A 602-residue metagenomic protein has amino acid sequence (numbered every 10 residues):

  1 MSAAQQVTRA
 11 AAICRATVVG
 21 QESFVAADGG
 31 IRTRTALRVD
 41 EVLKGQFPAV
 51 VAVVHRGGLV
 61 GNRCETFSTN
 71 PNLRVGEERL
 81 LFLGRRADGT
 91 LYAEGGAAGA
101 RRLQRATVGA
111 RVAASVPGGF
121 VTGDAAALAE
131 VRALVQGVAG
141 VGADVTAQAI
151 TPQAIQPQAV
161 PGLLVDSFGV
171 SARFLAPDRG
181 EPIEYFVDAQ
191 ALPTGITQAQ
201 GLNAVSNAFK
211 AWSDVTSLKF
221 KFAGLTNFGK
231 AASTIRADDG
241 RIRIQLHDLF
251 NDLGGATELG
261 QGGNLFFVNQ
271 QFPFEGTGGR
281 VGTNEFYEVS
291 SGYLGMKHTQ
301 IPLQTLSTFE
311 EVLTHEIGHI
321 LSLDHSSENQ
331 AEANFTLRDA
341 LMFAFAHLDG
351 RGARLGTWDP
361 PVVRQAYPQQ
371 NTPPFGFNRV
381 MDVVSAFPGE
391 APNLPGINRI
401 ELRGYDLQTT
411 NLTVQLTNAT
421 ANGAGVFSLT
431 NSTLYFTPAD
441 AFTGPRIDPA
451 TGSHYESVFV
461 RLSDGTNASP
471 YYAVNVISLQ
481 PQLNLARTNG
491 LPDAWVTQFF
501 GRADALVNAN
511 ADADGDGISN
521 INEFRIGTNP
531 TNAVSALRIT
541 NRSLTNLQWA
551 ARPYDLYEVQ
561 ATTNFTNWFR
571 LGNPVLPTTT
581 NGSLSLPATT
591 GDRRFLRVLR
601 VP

Functional and structural regions predicted by a protein language model:
M1-I155: Transition segments tied to proteolytic processing and entry into folded domains
A16, L37, G76, G201 (+10 more regions): Residue-level detector of buried hydrophobic side-chain packing in well-ordered secondary-structure elements
V60, C64, G201-N334: Metzincin-family zinc-dependent endopeptidase catalytic domain
R79, H454-V458, D592-L596: Exposed beta-strand face motif in extracellular beta-rich ectodomains
T122-Q200, D252-E288, Q365, Q369-P373: Disordered inhibitory propeptide/activation segment of secreted metzincin zinc metalloprotease zymogens, centered on
G201, E390-P395, L402-G404, N411 (+1 more regions): Acidic, turn/loop-rich segments in luminal/extracellular domains of secretory-pathway and cell-surface proteins
Y293-M296, N329-S385: Extracellular (secreted or membrane-anchored) zinc-dependent metallopeptidases, primarily metzincins but also closely
G376-N378, V383-P388, N411, I477-P602: Short, composition-biased motifs enriched in small/polar/acidic residues
